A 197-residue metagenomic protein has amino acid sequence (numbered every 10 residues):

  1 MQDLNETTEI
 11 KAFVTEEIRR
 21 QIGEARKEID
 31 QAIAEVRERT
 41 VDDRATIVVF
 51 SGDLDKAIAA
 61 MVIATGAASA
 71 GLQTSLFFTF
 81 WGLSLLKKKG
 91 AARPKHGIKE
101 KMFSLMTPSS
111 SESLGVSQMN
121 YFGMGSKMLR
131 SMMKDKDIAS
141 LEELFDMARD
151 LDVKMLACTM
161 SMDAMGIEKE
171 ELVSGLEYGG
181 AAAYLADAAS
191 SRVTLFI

Functional and structural regions predicted by a protein language model:
M1-V41: Long, leucine- and charge-enriched amphipathic alpha-helices that form heptad-repeat coiled-coil/leucine-zipper-like
R37-D42, M147-D150, L185-A189: Solvent-exposed alpha-helices and their adjacent loops that cap or buttress functional pockets in soluble metabolic
I47-I58, L86, M132-K136: Short, glycine-rich nucleotide/cofactor-binding loops
I58-G71, L76: Histidine-anchored nucleotide/phosphate-binding helix
T74-F80, L156-T159: Short internal beta-strands
L86-K95: Glycine-rich loop at the start of a catalytic domain that most often binds anionic cofactors/ligands
P94-M133, D137: A glycine-rich helix N-cap at a beta->alpha junction
F122-G179, A183: A charged, amphipathic interaction segment
